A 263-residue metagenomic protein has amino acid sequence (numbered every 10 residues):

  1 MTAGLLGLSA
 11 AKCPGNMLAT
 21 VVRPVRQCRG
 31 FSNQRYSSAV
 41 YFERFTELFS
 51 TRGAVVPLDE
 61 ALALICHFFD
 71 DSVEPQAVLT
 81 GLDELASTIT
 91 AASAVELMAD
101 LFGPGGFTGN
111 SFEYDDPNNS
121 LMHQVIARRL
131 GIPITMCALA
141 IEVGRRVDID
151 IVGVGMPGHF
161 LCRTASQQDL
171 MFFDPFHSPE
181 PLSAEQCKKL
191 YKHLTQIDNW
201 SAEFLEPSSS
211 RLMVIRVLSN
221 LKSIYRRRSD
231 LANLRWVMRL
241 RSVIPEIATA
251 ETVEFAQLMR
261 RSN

Functional and structural regions predicted by a protein language model:
M1-G7, A11, M17: N-terminal chloroplast transit peptides
L5, V21, E43-R44: Generic extreme N-terminus detector
L18-V21, R29, R35: N-terminal amphipathic/hydrophobic targeting modules at extreme N-termini, encompassing cleavable Sec/SRP-type signal
F31-N263: A structural boundary/capping signal
